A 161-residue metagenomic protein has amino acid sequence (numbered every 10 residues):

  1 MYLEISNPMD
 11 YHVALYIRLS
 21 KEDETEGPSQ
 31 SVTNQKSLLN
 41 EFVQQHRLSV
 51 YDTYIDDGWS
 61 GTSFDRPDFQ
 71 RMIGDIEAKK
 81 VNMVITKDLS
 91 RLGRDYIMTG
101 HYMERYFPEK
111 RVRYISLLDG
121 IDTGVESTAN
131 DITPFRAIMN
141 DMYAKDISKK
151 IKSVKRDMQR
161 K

Functional and structural regions predicted by a protein language model:
M1-D157: Short, structured surface patches at the beginning of a domain
R160-K161: Rossmann-like NAD(P)H-binding beta-loop-alpha module
